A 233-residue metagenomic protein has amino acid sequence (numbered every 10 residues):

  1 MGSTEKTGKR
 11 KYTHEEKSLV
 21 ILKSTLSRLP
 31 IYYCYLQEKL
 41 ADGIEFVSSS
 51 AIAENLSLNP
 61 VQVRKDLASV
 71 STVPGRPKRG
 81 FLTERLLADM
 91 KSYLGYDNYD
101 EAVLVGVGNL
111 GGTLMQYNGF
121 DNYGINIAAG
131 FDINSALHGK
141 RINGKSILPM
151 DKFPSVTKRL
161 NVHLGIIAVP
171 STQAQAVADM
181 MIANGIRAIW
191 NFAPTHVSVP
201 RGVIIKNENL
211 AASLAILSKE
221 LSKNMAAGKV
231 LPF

Functional and structural regions predicted by a protein language model:
M1-E45: Extreme N-terminal segment that seeds HTH/winged-HTH DNA-binding domains in transcriptional regulators
E16, F46, S50, E54-Y99: HTH-adjacent hinge/linker in prokaryotic transcriptional regulators
Q37-L40, N143-F233: Phosphate-bearing ligand-interacting subdomains that bind or position ATP/ADP/UDP/GDP/NAD(P) or nucleotide-linked
V107-G108: Glycine-rich Rossmann-fold phosphate-binding loop(s) that bind the pyrophosphate of adenine dinucleotide cofactors
G111: N-terminal Rossmann-fold NAD(P) dinucleotide-binding loop
D121-N143: NAD(P)-binding Rossmann-fold cofactor-contacting core
